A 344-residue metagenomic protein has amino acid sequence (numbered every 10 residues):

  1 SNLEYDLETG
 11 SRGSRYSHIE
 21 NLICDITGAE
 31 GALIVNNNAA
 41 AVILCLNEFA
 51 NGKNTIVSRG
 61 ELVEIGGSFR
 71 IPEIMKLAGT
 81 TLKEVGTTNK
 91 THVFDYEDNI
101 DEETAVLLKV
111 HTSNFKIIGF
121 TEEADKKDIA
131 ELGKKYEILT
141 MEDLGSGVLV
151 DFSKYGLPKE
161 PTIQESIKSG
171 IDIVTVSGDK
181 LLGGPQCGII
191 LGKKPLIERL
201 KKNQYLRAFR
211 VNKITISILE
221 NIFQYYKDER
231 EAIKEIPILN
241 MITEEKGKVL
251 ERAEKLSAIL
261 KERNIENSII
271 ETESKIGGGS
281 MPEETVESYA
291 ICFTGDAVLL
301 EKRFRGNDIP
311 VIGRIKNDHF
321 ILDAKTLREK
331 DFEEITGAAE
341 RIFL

Functional and structural regions predicted by a protein language model:
S1-D6: N-terminal entrance/gating region of PLP-dependent enzymes' catalytic architecture
L7-Y225, L260-K261, A338: Conserved PLP-enzyme active-site core in the AAT-like
T81-K83, G147-D151, N240, E244 (+2 more regions): Active-site rim loops that border cofactor/substrate pockets in soluble metabolic enzymes
P195, N203-Q204, V211-L260, E271-E273 (+1 more regions): Structural motif of enzymes handling amino- and sulfur-group chemistry
R207-A208, G306-I312, E340-L344: A common structural junction motif
K246, L250-R328: Conserved C-terminal alpha-helix-loop-beta "cap" of PLP-dependent enzymes that closes/shapes the active-site mouth
D331-A338: Charge-rich, low-aromatic oligomerization/scaffolding segments with amphipathic character
